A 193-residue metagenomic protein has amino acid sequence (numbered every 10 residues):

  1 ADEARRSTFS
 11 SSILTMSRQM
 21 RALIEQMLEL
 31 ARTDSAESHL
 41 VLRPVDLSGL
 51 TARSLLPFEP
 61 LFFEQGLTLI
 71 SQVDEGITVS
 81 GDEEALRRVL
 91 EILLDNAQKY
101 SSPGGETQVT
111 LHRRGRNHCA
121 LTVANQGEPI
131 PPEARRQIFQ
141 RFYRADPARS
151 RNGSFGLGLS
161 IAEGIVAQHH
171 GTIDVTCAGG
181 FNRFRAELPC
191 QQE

Functional and structural regions predicted by a protein language model:
R5, S35-L40, T78-G81: Conserved micro-motifs of the catalytic ATP-binding
S11, T15-M20: Short alpha-helical segment of the dimerization/phosphotransfer core of two-component systems
V41-P44, F63, T68-I77, R114: Conserved catalytic submotifs in the C-terminal HATPase_c
A97-Q98: Short helix-loop "hinge" at the ATP-lid/N-box region of the Bergerat-fold HATPase_c
G104-N117: Short beta-strand/loop element within the Bergerat-fold HATPase_c
I130-F142: Short conserved segment of the HATPase_c
H170-G171: Conserved glycine-rich
